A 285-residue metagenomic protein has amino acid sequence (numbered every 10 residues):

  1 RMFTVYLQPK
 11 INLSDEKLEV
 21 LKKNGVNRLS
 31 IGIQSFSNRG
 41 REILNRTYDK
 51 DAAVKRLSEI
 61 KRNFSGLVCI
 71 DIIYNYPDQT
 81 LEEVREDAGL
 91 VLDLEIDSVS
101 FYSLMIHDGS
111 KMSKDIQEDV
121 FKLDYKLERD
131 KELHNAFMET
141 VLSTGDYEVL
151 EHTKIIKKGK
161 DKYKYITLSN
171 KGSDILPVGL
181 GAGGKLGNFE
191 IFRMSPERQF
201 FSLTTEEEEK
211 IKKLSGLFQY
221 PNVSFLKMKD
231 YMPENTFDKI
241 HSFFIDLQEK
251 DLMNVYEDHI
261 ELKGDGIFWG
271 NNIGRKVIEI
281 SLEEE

Functional and structural regions predicted by a protein language model:
R1-M232: C-terminal scaffold of the Radical SAM
K131, G264-I267: An alpha-helix initiation/capping motif
P233-E249: Short amphipathic alpha-helical interaction segments
I240-H241, Y256, W269: Residue-level recognition of alpha-helix termini/interfacial anchor residues
Q248-D258: A short, conserved structural fragment
H259-K263: Minor-groove-contacting beta-hairpin "wing" of winged helix-turn-helix DNA-binding domains
I267-E285: Short, amphipathic alpha-helical interaction segments positioned at domain boundaries
